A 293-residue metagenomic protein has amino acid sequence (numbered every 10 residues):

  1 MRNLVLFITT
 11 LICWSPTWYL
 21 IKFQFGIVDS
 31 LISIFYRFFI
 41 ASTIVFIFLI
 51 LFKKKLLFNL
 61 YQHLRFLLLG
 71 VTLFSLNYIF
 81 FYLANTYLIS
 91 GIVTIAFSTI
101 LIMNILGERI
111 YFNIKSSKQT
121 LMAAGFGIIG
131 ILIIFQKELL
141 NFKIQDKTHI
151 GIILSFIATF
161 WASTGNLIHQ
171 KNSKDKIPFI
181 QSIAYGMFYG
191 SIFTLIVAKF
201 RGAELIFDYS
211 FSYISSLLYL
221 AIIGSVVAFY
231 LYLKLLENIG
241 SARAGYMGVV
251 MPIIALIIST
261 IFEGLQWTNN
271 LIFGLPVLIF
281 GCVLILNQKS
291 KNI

Functional and structural regions predicted by a protein language model:
M1-I32, I144-K171, G190-I196: Glycine-/small-residue-enriched transmembrane alpha-helix faces in small-molecule transporters and effluxers
M1-T9, T99-F160, L275-I293: Juxtamembrane helix-loop boundary signature in multi-pass membrane transporters
C13, T17-W18, F46-F97, I133 (+1 more regions): Specific transmembrane alpha-helical segments of multi-pass solute transporters/efflux pumps, especially DMT/EamA
Y19-S30, T86, F135-T148, A198-S212 (+1 more regions): Membrane-interface helix termini and inter-helical loops of multi-pass transporters
Q24, S33, R37, A84 (+8 more regions): Hydrophobic/aromatic residues within transmembrane alpha-helices of multi-pass small-molecule transporters
I27-L76, M103-N104, F160-I168, I183-G202 (+2 more regions): Transmembrane alpha-helices of multi-pass small-molecule transport proteins
I34-Y36, I92-T99, I168-S191, A221-I261: Helix-helix packing/entry segments at the starts of transmembrane helices
R37-F39, F46, Y213-S215, V249-I293: C-terminal-most transmembrane helix of multi-pass membrane proteins
